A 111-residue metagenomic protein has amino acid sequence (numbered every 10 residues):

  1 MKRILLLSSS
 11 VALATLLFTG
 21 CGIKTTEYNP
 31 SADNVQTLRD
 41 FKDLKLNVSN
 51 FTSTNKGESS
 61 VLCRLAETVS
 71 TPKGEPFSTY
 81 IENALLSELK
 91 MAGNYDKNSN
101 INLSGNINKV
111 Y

Functional and structural regions predicted by a protein language model:
M1-S9: Bacterial N-terminal signal peptides that target proteins for export
V11, L38, G93-Y95: Generic marker of residues within folded, mature protein domains
C21-N83: A structural "domain/chain start" motif
G22-D33, M91-Y111: Surface-exposed short loop/turn segments
E82-L86, K90: Generic solvent-exposed, charged/amphipathic alpha-helical segments that serve as macromolecular interface scaffolds
